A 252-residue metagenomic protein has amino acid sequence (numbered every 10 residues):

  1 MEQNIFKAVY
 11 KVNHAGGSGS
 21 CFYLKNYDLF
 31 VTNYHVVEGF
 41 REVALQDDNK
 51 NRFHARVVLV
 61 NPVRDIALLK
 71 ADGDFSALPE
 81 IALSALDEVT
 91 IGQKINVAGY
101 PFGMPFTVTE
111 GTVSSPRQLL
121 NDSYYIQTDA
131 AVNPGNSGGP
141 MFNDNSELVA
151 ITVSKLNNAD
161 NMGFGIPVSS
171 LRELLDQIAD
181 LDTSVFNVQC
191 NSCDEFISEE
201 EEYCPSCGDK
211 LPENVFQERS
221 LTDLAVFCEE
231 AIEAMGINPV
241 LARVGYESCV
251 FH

Functional and structural regions predicted by a protein language model:
M1-E2, A55, P101, V149-L224: C-terminal cap/linker of serine protease catalytic domains
F6-K7, K11-G19, Y23-G99, G103-F106 (+2 more regions): Conserved active-site neighborhood of the chymotrypsin/trypsin-like protease fold
A15-S18, G39, N133-S137, A159: Short, small/polar residue-rich loop motifs at catalytic or cofactor-binding pockets
F22, A131-T152: Catalytic nucleophile loop of clan PA
N33-E38, T109, P134, A150-N158 (+1 more regions): Short beta->alpha transition motifs characteristic of CBS
V58-V60, Y100, P116, D144 (+1 more regions): Residue-level recognition of beta-strand microenvironments
G103-G111, A159-D160: Short, Lys/Arg- and Gly-enriched loop/turn segments at beta-strand edges
E218-H252: Long, charge-rich boundary regions
